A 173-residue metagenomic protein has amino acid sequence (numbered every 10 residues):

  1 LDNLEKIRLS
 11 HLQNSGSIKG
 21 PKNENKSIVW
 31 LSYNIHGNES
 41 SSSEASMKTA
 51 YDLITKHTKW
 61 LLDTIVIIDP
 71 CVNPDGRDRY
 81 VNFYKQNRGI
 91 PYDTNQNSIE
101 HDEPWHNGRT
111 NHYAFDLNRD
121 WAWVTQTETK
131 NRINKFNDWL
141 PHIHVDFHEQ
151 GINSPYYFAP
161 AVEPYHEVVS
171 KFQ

Functional and structural regions predicted by a protein language model:
N3-S32, S40-Q173: Active-site/substrate-binding loop(s) of hydrolase catalytic cores
H36: Conserved phosphate/anionic-ligand binding catalytic regions in large, soluble enzymes, centered on
